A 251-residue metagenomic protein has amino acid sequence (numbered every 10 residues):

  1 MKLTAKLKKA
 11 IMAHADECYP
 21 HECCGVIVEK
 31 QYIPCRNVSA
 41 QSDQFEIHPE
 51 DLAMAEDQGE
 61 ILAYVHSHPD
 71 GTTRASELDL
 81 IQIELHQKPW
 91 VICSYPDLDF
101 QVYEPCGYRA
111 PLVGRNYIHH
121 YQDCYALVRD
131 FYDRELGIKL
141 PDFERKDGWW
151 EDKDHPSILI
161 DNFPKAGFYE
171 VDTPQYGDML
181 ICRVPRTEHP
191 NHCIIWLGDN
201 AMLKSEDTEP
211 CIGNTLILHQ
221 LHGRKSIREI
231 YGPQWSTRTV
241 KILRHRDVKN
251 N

Functional and structural regions predicted by a protein language model:
M1-A63, P69-G107: Conserved beta-strand-loop surface patch within small alpha/beta domains used for substrate/adaptor or ligand engagement
Y95-D97, D207-T208, H222, R246: Eukaryotic regulatory protein-protein interaction regions, predominantly Ser/Pro/Thr-rich intrinsically disordered
L112-I118: Second-shell loop/turn segments in exported
I118-E135: Active-site nucleophilic cysteine motif
I118-H119, D123, K153, P190 (+2 more regions): N-terminal pre-domains immediately preceding structured catalytic cores
I138-W149: Short acidic alpha-helical/loop segments enriched in Asp/Glu that coordinate divalent cations
D147-K225: ...with weaker cross-activation on analogous glycine-rich loops/strands in unrelated enzymes
H222-N251: Glycine- and charge-enriched low-complexity intrinsically disordered segments
